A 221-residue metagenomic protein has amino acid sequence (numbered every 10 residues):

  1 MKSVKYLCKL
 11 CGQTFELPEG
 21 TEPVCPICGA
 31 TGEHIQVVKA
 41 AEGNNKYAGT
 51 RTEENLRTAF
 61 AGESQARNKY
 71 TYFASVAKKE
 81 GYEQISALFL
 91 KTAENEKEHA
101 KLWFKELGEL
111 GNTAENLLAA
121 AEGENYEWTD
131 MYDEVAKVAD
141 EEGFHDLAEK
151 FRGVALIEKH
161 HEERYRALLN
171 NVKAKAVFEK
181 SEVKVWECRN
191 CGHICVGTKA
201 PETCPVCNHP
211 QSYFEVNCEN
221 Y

Functional and structural regions predicted by a protein language model:
K2-Y221: Non-heme di-metal
